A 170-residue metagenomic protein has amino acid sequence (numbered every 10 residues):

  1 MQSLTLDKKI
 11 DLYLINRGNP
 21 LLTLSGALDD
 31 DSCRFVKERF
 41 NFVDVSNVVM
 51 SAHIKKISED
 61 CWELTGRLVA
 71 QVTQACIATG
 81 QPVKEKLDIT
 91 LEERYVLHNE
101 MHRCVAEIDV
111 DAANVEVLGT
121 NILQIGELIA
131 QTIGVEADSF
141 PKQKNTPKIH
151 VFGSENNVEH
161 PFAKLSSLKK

Functional and structural regions predicted by a protein language model:
M1-G18, T23, L97-K170: Charge-rich, low-complexity linker and terminal segments
M1-V69: A positional/architectural concept
G26, M50-A52, G66-L68, L87-Y95 (+2 more regions): A structural signal for short, well-ordered beta-strand segments
E38-V45, A78-K84, V135, K170: Short, intrinsically disordered, mixed-charge
M50, A70-I77, V110-G119: Short acidic (Asp/Glu) patches
W62-E63, R67-H102: Helix-adjacent hinge/juxtasegments
